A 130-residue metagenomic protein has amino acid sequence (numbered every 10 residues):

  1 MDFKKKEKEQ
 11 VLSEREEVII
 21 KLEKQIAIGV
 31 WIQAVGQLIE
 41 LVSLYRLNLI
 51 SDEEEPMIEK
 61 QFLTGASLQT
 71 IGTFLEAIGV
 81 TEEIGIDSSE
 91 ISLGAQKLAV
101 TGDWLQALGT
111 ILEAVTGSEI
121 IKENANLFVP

Functional and structural regions predicted by a protein language model:
M1-E14, L93-P130: Long terminal segments
M1-W31, V42-Y45: N-terminal targeting leaders of membrane proteins
S13, S43, S51, S67 (+2 more regions): Generic serine detector
R15-G29, E55-G65, S92-G102: Short, solvent-exposed segments of well-ordered alpha helices
I28-R46, Q61-E82, L98-E119: Membrane-active amphipathic alpha-helices enriched in small hydrophobic residues
N48-Q61, T81-L98, E123-V129: Flexible extramembrane linkers and terminal tails adjacent to transmembrane helices in organellar membrane proteins
